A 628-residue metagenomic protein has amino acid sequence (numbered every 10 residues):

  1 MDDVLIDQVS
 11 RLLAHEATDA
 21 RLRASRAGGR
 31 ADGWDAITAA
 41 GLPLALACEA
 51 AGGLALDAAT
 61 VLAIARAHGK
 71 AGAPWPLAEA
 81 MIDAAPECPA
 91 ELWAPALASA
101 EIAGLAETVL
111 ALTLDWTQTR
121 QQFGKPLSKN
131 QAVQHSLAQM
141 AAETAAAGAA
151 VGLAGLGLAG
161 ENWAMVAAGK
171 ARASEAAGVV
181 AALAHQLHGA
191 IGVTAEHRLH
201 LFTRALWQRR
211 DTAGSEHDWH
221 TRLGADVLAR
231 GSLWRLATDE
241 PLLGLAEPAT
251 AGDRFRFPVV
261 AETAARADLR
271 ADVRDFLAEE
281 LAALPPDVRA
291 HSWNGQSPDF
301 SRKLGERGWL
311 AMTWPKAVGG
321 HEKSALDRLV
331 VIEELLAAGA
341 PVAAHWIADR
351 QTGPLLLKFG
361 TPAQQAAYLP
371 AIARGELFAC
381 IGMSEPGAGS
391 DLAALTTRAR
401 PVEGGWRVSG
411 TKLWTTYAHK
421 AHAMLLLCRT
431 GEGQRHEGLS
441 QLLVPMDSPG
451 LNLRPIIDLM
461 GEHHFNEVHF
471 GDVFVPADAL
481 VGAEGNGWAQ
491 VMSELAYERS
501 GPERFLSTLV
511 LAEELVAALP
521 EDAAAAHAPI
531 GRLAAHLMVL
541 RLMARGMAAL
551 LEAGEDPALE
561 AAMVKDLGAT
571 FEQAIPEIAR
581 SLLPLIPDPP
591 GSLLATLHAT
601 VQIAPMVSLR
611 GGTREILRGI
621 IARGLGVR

Functional and structural regions predicted by a protein language model:
M1-L77, R222-A344, A367, A371 (+4 more regions): Amphipathic, small/basic residue-rich leader segments at the start of a protein or domain
D3-L5, K70, E87-A145, R256-L269 (+2 more regions): Glycine-rich beta->alpha junctions and the first turn(s) of the following alpha-helix
I6, A17-G28, L114, Q122-K125 (+5 more regions): C-terminal helix-coil-helix/basic helical segment that borders enzyme active sites and/or dimer interfaces and provides
I6, S10, A59, A63 (+9 more regions): Glycine-rich phosphate/cofactor-binding loops in nucleotide/flavin-utilizing enzymes
L44-A45, G375-M383: A short, Trp-centered hydrophobic/proline-enriched beta-strand micro-motif
P76-A85, A344-A363, G389: N-terminal glycine-rich flavin-associated loop
A78-A90, G405, S409-R454: A short core secondary-structure module
T397-R400: A structural signal for short hydrophobic beta-strand segments in well-ordered beta-sheet cores
